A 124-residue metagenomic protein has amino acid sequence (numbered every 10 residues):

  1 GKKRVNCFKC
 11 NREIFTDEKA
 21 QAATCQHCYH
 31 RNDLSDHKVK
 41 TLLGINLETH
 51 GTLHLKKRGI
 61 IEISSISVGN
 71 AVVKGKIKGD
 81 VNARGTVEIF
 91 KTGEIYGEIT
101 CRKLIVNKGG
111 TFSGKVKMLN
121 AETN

Functional and structural regions predicted by a protein language model:
G1-D80, R84, E88, I105 (+2 more regions): Charge-rich, low-hydrophobicity low-complexity segments
T100: Phosphate- and other anionic-substrate recognition elements at nucleic-acid/protein interfaces
